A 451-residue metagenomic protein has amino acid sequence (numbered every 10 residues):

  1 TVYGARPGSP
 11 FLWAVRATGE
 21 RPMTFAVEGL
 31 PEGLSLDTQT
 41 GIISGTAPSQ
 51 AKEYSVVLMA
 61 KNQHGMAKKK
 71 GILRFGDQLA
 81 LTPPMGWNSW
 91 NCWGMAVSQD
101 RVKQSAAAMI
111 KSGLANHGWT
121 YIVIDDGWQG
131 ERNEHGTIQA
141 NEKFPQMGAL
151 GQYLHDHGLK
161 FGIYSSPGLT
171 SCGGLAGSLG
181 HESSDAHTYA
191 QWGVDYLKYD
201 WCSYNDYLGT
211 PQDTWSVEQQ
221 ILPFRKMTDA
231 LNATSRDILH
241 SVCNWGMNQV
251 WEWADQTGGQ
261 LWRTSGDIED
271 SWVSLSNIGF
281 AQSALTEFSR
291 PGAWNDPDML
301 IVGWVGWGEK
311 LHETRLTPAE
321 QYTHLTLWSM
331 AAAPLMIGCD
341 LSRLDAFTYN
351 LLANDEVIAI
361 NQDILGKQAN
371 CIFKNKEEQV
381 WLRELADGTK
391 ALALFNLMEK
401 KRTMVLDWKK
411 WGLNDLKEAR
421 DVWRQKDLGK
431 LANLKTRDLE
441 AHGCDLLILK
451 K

Functional and structural regions predicted by a protein language model:
T1-E20: Solvent-exposed, low-complexity, repeat-rich "mucin-like" stalks and linkers
V15, A51-H64: A short beta-strand micro-motif common to beta-rich folds, especially ectodomain repeats
E32-S49: Strand-loop-strand motifs at the edges of beta-sheets in extracellular beta-sandwich domains
G65-G76: C-terminal edge beta-strand
N91-W93, S105-D213: Aromatic-lined carbohydrate-binding/catalytic grooves of carbohydrate-active enzymes
S184, D237-D340, N361: Glycan-recognition surfaces
Y322, W328-A331, M336-G338, K374-L413: Carbohydrate-binding surface patches
K430-K451: C-terminal beta-strand-rich structural cap/linker in extracellular carbohydrate-active enzymes
